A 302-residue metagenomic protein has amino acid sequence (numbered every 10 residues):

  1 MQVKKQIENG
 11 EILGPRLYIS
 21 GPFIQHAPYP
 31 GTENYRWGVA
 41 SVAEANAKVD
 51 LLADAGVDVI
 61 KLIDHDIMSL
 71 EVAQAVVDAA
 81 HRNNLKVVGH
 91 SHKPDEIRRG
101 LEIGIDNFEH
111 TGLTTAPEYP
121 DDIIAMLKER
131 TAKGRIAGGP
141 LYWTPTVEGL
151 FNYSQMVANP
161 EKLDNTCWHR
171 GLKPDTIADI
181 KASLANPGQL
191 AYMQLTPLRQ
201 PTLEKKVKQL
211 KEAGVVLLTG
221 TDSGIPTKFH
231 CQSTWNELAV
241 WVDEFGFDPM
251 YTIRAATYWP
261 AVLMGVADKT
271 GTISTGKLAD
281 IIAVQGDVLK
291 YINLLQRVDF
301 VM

Functional and structural regions predicted by a protein language model:
M1-E11, P30-T32, H92-H110: Metal-associated gating/positioning segment near the N- to mid-region
M1-V87, I123-D179: Divalent-metal coordination cores built from histidine and acidic residues
L17, G56, A80, G89-H90 (+8 more regions): Divalent metal-coordination and catalytic microenvironments
G56, N84, L101-F108, A132 (+3 more regions): Glycine-enriched alpha-helix->loop->beta-strand junction motifs that scaffold or abut catalytic
I97-G104, P120, G149-H169, T221-V240 (+1 more regions): Histidine/acidic-residue-rich catalytic or RNA/ligand-binding cores of hydrolases and nuclease-related proteins
W168-A213: Aromatic-anchored helix/helix-loop segment that forms the rim or "lid" of small-molecule/cofactor binding pockets
L190, Q200-V284: His/Asp/Glu-enriched, well-ordered alpha-helical/loop segment that forms or immediately abuts the divalent-metal
Y258, L278-M302: C-terminal cap of metal-dependent C-N hydrolases
